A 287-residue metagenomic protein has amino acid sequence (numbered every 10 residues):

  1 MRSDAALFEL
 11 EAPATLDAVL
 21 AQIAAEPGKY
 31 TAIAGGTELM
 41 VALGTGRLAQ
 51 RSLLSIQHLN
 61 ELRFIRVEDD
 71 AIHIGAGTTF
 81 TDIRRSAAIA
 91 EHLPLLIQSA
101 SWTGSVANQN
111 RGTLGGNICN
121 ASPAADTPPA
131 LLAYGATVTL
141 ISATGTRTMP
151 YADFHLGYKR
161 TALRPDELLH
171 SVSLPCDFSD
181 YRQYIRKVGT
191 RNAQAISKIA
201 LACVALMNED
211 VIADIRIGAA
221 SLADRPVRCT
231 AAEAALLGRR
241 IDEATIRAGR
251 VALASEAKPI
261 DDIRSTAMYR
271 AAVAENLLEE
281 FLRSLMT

Functional and structural regions predicted by a protein language model:
M1-T287: C-terminal structural segment of proteins
